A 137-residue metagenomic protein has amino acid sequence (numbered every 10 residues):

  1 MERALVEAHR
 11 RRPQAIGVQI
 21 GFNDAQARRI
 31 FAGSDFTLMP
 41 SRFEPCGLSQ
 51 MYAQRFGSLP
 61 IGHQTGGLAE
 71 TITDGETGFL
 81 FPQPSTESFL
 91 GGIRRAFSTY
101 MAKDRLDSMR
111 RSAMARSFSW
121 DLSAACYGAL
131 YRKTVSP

Functional and structural regions predicted by a protein language model:
M1-Q26: Nucleotide-activated donor-binding/catalytic signature segment of Leloir-type glycosyltransferases, i.e., the conserved
D24-G33, T73, S88-L90: Short acidic alpha-helix that forms the nucleotide-activated donor recognition element in Leloir-type transferases
A32-E44: Acidic donor-binding loop of glycosyltransferase active sites
E44-P45, G67: Active-site donor-sugar recognition loop in glycosyltransferases
G47-Q50: Short glycine/serine-rich donor-binding loops of glycosyltransferases
L59-H63: Short hydrophobic beta-strand element within catalytic cores of glycosyltransferases and related nucleotide-activated
A69-F97, K103-S108: Change "using UDP/GDP/dTDP sugars" to "using nucleotide sugars
M101-A129: A charged, aromatic-enriched C-terminal amphipathic alpha-helix characteristic of glycosyltransferases across folds
